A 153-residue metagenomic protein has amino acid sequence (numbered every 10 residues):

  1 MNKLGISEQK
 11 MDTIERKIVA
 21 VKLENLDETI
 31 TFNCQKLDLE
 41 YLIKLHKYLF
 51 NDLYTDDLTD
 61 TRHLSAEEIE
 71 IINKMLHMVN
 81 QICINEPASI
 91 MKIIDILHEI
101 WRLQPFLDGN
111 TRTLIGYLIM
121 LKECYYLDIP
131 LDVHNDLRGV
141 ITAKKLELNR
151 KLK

Functional and structural regions predicted by a protein language model:
M1-K153: FIC/Doc superfamily catalytic core
